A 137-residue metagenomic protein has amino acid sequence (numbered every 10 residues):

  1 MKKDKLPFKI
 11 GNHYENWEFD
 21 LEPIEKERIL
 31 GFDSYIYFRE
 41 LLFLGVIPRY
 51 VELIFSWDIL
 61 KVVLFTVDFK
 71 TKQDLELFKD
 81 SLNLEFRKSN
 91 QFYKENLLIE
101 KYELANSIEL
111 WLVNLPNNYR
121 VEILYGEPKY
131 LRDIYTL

Functional and structural regions predicted by a protein language model:
M1, D33-F38: Short, flexible domain-boundary/linker segments around small modular repeats
M1-L30, V62-L137: Non-cytosolic coordination micro-motifs
N16, F43-L44: Short acidic/polar alpha-helix capping motifs at helix-coil junctions
I36-L42, F65, Y102: Short beta-strand segments that buttress and anchor functional surface loops
V46-V51, A105-I108: Short, surface-exposed coil-to-beta transition loops
